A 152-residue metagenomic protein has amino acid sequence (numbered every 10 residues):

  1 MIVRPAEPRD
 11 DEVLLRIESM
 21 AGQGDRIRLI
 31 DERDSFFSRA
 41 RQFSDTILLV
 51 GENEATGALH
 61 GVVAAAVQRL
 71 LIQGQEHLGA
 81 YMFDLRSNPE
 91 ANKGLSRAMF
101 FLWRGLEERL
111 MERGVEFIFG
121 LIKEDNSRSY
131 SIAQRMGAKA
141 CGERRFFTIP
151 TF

Functional and structural regions predicted by a protein language model:
M1, T56-V62, A80: Glycine-rich phosphate/pyrophosphate-binding loop shared by adenosine-nucleotide-utilizing enzymes
M1-F37, Q42-S44, Y81: Short amphipathic alpha-helix that is part of the acyltransferase structural core
A21, G51-E54, I149-T151: Preference for well-ordered, secondary-structure-rich cores of eukaryotic proteins
F36-E54, G61: A short helix-loop-beta-strand connector motif used in the catalytic cores of GNAT acetyltransferases and, in some
L49, F83, C141-G142: Core nucleotidyl-transferase/polymerase catalytic module
L70, L121, K139-F152: Conserved catalytic-core motifs of GNAT/GCN5-like acyltransferases
Q75-G137: Acyl-donor binding region in acyl/amide transferases
